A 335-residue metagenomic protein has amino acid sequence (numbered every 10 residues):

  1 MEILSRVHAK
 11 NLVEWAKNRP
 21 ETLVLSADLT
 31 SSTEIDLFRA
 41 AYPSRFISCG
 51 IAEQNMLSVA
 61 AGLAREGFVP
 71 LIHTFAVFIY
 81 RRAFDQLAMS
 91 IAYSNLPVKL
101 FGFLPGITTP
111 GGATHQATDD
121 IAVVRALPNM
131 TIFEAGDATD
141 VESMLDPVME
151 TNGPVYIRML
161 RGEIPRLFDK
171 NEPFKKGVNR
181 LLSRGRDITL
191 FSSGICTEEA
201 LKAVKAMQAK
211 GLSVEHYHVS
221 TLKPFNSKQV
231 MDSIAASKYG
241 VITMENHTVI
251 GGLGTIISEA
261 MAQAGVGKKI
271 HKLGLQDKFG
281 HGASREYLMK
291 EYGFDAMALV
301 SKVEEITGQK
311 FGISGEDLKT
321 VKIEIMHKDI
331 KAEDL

Functional and structural regions predicted by a protein language model:
M1-R158, E163-I164, L318-L335: Thiamine diphosphate
E2-R6, N18-E21, S31-A40, I107-T109 (+1 more regions): Thiamine diphosphate
